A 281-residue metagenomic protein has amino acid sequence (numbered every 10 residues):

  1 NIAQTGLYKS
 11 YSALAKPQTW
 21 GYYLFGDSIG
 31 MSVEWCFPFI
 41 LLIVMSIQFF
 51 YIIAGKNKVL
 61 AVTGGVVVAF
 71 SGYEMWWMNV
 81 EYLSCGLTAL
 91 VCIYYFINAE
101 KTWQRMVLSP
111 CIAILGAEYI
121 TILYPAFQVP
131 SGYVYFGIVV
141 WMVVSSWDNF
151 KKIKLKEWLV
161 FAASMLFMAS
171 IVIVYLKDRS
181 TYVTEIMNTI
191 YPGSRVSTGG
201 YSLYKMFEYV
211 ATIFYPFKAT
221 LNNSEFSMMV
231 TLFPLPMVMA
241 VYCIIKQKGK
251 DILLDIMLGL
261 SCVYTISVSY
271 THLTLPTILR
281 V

Functional and structural regions predicted by a protein language model:
N1-S84: Active-site lumenal/periplasmic loops and adjacent helix-entry segments of GT-C-fold, multi-pass membrane
I43-F49, N57-S145, V160-K177: Membrane-embedded helix bundles of polyisoprenyl
G55-A61, W103-L108, G249-C262: Membrane-interfacial loop-to-transmembrane alpha-helix junctions, especially the N-terminal start
V134, S164, D255-S269: Hydrophobic membrane-spanning alpha-helices of multi-pass integral membrane proteins
N149-I153: Membrane-interfacial, low-structure loops and terminal tails that flank and connect transmembrane helices in multi-pass
K154-M165, L254-D255: Alpha-helical transmembrane segments and their helix-start/interface "positive-inside/aromatic belt" motifs in integral
V172-L254: Periplasmic/ER-lumenal interhelical loops and adjacent helix-loop junctions in multi-pass membrane proteins
T271-T277: Conserved small/polar residues in nucleotide/adenosyl-binding loops
